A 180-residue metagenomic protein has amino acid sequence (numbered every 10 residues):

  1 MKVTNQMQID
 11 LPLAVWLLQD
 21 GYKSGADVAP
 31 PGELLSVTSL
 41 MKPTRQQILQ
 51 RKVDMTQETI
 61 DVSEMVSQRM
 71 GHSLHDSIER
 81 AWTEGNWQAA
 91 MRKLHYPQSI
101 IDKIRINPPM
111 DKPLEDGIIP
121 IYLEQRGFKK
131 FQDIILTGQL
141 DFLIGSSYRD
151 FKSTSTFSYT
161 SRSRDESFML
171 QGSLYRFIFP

Functional and structural regions predicted by a protein language model:
M1-S147, Y159-S161: Metal-dependent nuclease catalytic cores that hydrolyze phosphodiester bonds in DNA/RNA, characterized by
Q47-L49, F151, F168, Y175: Broad hydrophobic/π-residue packing in well-ordered secondary structure
D76-W82, S161-P180: Metal-dependent nuclease catalytic cores in nucleic-acid-processing enzymes, especially RNase H-like/related
D141, D150, Q171: Acidic active-site catalytic centers that drive phospho-/nucleotidyl reactions and related ester hydrolyses
I144-Y148, F177-P180: Secondary-structure boundary elements
F151-S163: Short beta-strand-loop-alpha-helix junction that forms the active-site gateway of nucleic-acid-processing nucleases
